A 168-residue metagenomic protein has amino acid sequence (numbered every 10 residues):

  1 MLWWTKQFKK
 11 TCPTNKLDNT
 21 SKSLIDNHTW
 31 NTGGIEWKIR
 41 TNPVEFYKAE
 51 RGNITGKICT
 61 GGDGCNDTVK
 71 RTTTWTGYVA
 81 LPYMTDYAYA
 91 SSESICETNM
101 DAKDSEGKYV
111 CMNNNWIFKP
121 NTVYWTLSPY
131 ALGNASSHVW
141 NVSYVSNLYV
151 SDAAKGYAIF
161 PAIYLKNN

Functional and structural regions predicted by a protein language model:
M1-N168: Collagenous Gly-X-Y triple-helix signature in extracellular proteins
